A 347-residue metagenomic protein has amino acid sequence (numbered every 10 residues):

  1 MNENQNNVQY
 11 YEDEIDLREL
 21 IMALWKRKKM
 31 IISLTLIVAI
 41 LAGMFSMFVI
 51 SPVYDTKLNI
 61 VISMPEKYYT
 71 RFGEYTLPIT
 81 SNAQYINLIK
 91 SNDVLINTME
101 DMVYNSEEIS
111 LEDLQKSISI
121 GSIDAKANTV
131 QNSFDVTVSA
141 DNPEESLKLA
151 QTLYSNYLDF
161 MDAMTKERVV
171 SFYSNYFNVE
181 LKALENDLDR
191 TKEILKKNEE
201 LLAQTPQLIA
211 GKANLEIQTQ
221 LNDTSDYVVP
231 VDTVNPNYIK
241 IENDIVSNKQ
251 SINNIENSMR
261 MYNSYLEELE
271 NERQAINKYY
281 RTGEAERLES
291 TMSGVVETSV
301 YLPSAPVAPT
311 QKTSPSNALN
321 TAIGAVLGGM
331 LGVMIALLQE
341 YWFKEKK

Functional and structural regions predicted by a protein language model:
M1-S33, S251, S258, A308-T310 (+1 more regions): Short, disordered/basic amphipathic segments at the extreme N-terminus that act as membrane-targeting/anchoring regions
I32-S46: Hydrophobic membrane-insertion alpha-helices, especially the h-region of bacterial N-terminal signal peptides
F48-E66, F343-K347: Flexible, low-complexity linker/tail segments at the boundary of structured domains
D55-S63, N97, S133-S139, V300-A305: Soluble periplasmic/extracytoplasmic beta-strand elements of cell-envelope proteins
K67-D93: Short extracytoplasmic
P78-I79, Y85-I86, I96-V296: Soluble oligomerization/assembly scaffold segments of membrane-associated complexes
A275-M330, M334, E340: Interfacial amphipathic helix/helix-coil modules that most often lie immediately N-terminal to a transmembrane helix
